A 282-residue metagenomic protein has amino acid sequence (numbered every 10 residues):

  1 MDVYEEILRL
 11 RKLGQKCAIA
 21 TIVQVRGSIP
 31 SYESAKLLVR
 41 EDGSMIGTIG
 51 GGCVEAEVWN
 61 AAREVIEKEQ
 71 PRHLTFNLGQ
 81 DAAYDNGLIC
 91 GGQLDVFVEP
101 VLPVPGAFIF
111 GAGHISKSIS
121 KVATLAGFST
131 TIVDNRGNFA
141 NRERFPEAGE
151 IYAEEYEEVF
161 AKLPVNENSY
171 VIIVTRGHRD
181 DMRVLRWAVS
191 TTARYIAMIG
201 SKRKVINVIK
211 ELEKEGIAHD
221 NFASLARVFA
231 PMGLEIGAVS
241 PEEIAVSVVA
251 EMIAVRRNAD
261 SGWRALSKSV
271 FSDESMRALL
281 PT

Functional and structural regions predicted by a protein language model:
M1-Y152, A161-Y170, K204, K210-L212 (+1 more regions): Segments forming oxygen-rich coordination pockets for charged ligands
V122, R183-A188: A short acidic, amphipathic alpha-helical/loop segment
G127, A148-G149, T192-A193, S224-L225: A generic structural signal for alpha->beta connector loops
V133, Y170, T175, R186-E211: ADP-ribose/adenylate-binding Rossmann-like module
G137, H178-R179, R203-K204, E235: Conserved nucleotide-binding/hydrolysis micro-motifs of P-loop NTPases
Y152-E157, L163, T175-R179, E215: A general structural motif
S201, H219-I253: Active-site capping/gating segments
